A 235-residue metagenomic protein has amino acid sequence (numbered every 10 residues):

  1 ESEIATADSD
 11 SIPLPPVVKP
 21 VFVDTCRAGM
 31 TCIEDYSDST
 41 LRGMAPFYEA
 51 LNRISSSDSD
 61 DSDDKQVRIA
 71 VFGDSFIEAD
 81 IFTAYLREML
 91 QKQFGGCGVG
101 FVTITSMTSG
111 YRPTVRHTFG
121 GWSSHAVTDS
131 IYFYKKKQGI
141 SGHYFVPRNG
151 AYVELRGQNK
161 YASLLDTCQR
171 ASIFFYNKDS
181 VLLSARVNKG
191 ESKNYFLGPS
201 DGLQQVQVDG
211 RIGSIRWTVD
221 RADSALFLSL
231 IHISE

Functional and structural regions predicted by a protein language model:
S9-S11, T25, S39, S59 (+4 more regions): Coil residues (strongly favoring Ser/Thr
I69-D80: Catalytic nucleophile-elbow at a beta strand-turn-alpha helix junction centered on a G-D-S/GDSL motif, marking
K135-L164: Short beta-strands within extracellular/lumenal beta-sheet-rich domains
L164-D179: A short beta-strand element within beta-rich, extracytoplasmic domains of secreted/secretory-pathway proteins
V181-G190: Short, surface-exposed beta-strand/strand-loop-strand elements in extracellular ectodomains
S192-G213: Extracellular carbohydrate recognition and processing domains and analogous Trp-centered ligand-binding platforms
W217-A225: Short beta-strand-plus-loop segments that form exposed binding edges in beta-rich domains
I231-E235: Conserved small/polar residues in nucleotide/adenosyl-binding loops
